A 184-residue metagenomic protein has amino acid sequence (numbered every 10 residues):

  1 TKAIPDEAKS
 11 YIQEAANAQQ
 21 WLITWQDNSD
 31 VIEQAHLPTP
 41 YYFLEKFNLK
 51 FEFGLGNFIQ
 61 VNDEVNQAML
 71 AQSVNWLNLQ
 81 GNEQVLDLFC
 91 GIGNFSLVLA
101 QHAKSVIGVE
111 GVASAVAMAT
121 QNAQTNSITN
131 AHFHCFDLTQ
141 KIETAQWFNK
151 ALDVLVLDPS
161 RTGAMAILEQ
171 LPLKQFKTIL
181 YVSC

Functional and structural regions predicted by a protein language model:
A3-C184: Rossmann-like S-adenosyl-L-methionine
